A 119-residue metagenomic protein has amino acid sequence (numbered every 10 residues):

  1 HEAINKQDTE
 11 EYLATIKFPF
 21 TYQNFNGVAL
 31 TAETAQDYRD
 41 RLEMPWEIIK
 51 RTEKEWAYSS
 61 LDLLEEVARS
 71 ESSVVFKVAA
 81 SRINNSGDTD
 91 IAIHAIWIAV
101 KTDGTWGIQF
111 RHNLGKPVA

Functional and structural regions predicted by a protein language model:
I4-D8: Short helix-adjacent coil turns
T9-L64, S72: A solvent-exposed, acidic/Ser-Thr-rich amphipathic alpha-helical stretch
P19-T21, K77-I83: Generic short beta-strand segments
Y22-Q23, F76, I108-F110: Short hydrophobic/aromatic-rich beta-strand segments that constitute the beta-sheet cores of beta-sandwich/beta-barrel
G27-A29, G87, G104: Detector for glycine-centered tight turns/loop "hinges" at secondary-structure junctions
Y38, S60-V67, A79-R82, H94-V100 (+1 more regions): Hydrophobic/aromatic beta-strand elements that line small-molecule binding cavities or substrate pockets in beta-rich
R82-D90: Short, cysteine-centered beta-strand-loop-beta hairpins and adjacent loop/turn segments enriched in charged/polar
D90-A119: Short beta-strand edge/turn micro-motifs at domain boundaries
